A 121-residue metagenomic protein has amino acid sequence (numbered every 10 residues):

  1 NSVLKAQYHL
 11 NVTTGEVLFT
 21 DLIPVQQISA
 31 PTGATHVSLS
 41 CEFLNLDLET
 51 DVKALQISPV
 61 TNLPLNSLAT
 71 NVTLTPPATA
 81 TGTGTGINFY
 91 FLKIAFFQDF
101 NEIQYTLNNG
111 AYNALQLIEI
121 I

Functional and structural regions predicted by a protein language model:
N1-K5: N-terminal "mature-chain" segments and other terminal, solvent-exposed stretches
Q7-V25, A30: Contiguous beta-strand segments within globular domains
V12, T32, L65-A69, T85-I87: Surface-exposed coil/turn segments at beta-strand junctions on protein surfaces, enriched
I23-N62: Short helix-loop boundary/capping segments
H36-L46, G84-A111: Internal, hydrophobic beta-strand segments that form the core of beta-sheet-rich folds
D51, N66, T79-T81, G86 (+2 more regions): Intrinsically disordered, low-complexity segments enriched in serine, threonine, and glycine
Q56-G82: A beta-strand/beta-hairpin structural motif
